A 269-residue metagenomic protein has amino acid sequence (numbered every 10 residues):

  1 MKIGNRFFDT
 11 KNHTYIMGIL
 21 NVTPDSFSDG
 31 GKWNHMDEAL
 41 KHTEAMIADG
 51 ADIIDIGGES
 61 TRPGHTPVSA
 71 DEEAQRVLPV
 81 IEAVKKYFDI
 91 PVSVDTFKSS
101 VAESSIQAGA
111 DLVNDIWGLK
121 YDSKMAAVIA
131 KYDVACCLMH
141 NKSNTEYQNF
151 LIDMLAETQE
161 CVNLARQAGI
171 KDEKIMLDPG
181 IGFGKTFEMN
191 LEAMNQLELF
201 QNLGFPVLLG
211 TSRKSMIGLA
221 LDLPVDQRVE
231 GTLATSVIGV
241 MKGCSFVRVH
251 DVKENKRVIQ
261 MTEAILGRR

Functional and structural regions predicted by a protein language model:
M1-H13: SAM-dependent methyltransferases
I3-N5, S28-D37, K41-H42, T61-A83 (+6 more regions): Active-site-adjacent loop and "lid" segments of alpha/beta metabolic enzymes
D9, I16-D37: N-terminal binding-site loop/beta-alpha segment at the start of enzyme catalytic domains that lines or forms
T14-I16, D55-G57, K85, I90-V92: Short, conserved structural micro-motifs that define repeat-unit consensus positions and nucleotide-binding loops
L20, G50, V113: Conserved hydrophobic/aromatic pocket- or pore-lining residues that grip, position, or stack substrates in active sites
K41-G57: Catalytic domains of carbohydrate-active enzymes, especially glycoside hydrolases
